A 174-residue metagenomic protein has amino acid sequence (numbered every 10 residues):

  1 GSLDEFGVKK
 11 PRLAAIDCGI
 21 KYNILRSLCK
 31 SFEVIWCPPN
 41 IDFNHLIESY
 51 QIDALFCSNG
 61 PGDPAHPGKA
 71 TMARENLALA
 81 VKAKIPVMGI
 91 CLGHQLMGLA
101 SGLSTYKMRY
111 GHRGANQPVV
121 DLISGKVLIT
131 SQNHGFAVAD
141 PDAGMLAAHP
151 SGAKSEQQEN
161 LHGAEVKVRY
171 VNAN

Functional and structural regions predicted by a protein language model:
G1-Y50, P64: RNA-binding accessory domains that recognize and position tRNA/RNA substrates
K10-A14, E33, P86, I129 (+1 more regions): Residues that mark the start of a beta-strand
L13, G114-N116, S155: Transmembrane beta-barrel architecture of outer membranes
G19-K21, P61-G62, G135, A173: Short, glycine-/Ser/Thr-/acidic-enriched flexible segments
S31-F32, M72-E75, A147-H149: Glycine-rich, phosphate-binding/catalytic loops in enzymes
C37-P39, M108, N133, V171: Conserved beta-strand termini and adjacent loop/short-helix elements that scaffold enzyme active sites in alpha/beta
S49, A54, N59-P141: Cysteine-nucleophile active-site neighborhood
K126-N174: Catalytic beta-strand/loop cores that center a nucleophilic Ser/Cys/Thr and support acyl-enzyme chemistry
